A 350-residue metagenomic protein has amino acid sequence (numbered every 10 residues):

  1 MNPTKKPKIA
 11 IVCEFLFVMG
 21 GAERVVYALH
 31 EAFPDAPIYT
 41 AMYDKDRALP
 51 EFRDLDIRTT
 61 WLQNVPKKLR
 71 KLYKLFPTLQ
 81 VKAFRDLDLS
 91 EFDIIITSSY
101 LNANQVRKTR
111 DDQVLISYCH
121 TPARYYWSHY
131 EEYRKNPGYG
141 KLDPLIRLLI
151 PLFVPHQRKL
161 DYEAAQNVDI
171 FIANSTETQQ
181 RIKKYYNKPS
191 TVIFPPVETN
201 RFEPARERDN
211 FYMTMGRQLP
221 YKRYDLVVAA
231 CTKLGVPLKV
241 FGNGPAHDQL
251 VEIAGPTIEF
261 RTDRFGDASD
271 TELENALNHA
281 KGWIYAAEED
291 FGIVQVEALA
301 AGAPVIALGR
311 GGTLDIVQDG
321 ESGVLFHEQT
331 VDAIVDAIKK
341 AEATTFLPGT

Functional and structural regions predicted by a protein language model:
A32-N104: Active-site donor-binding segments of glycosyltransferases and PAPS-dependent sulfotransferases
G138-F171, Q179: Membrane-proximal helix-turn-helix segments that form the acceptor-binding/catalytic region of lipid-linked
Q180, K184-Y185, T191-V192, P196-N210 (+1 more regions): Acidic anion/phosphate-binding donor-loop and adjacent secondary structure in glycosyltransferase catalytic cores
E203-K239: Conserved donor-binding/catalytic core segment of Leloir-type glycosyltransferases
D248-N275: Nucleotide-activated donor-binding/catalytic signature segment of Leloir-type glycosyltransferases, i.e., the conserved
N278-D290, A303-P304: Acidic donor-binding loop of glycosyltransferase active sites
P304-L308, V317: Short hydrophobic beta-strand element within catalytic cores of glycosyltransferases and related nucleotide-activated
Q318-G320, V324-V331, K339-F346: Conserved acidic donor-binding segment of nucleotide-sugar-dependent glycosyltransferases
